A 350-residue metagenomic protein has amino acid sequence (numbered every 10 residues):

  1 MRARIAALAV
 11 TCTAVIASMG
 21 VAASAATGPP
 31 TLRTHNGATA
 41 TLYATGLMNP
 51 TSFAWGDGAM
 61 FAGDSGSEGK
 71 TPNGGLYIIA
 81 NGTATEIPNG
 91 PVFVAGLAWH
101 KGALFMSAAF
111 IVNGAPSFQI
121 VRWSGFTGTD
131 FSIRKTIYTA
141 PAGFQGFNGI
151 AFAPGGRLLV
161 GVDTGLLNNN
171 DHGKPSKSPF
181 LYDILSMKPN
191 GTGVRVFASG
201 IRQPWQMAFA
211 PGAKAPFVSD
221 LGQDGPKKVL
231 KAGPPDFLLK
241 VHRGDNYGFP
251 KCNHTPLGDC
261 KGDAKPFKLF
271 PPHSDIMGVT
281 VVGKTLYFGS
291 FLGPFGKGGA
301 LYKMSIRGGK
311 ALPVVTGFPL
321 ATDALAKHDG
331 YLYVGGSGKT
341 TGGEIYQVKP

Functional and structural regions predicted by a protein language model:
M1-A25: Secretory targeting and sorting signals
T11, A109, S219: Ser/Thr-centric signal marking residues that sit in or immediately flank functional binding/regulatory motifs
A26-L167, A213-P216, I276-I306, L325-P350: Acidic, Gly/Ser/Thr-rich repeat motifs that build Ca2+-stabilized beta-propeller blades
T27-T34, T164-R195, S199-L312, K327-D329 (+2 more regions): Beta-propeller domain segments
G37, L47, P91, F144 (+4 more regions): Short loop/turn positions that demarcate and connect the beta-strands within blades of beta-propeller repeat domains
T41-A44, T85-N89, D130-Y138, R195-A198 (+2 more regions): Beta-propeller fold detector
P50, V94, P141-G149, A198 (+4 more regions): Short glycine-/Asp-/Thr-/Trp-enriched loop segments that recur within the blades of beta-propeller repeat domains
V315-H328: Short cationic/low-complexity microdomains
